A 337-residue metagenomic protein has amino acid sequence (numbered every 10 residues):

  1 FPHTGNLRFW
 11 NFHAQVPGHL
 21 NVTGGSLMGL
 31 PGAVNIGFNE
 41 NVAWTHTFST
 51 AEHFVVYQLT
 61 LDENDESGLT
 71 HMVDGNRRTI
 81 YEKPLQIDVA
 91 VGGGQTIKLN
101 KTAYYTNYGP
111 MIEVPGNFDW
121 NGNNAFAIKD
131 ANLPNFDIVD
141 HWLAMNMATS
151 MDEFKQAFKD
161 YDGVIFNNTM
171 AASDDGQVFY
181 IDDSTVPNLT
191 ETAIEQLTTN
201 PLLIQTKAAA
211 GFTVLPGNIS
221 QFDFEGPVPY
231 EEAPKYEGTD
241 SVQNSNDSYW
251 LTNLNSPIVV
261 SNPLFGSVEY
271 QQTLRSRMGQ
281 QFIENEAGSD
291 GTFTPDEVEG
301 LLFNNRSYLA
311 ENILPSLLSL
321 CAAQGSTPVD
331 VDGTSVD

Functional and structural regions predicted by a protein language model:
F1-V329: Mature extracytoplasmic enzyme cores
V329-V336: Short, intrinsically disordered, charge-balanced linker/junction segments flanking boundaries in proteins
